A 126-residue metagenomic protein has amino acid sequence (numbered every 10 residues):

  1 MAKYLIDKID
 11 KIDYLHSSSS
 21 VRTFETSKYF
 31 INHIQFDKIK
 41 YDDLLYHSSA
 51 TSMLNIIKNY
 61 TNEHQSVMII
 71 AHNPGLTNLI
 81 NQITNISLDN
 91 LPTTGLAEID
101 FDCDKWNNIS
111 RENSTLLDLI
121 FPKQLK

Functional and structural regions predicted by a protein language model:
M1-K11, H33, E63-H64, T77 (+1 more regions): An N-terminal RHG(E/S)-centered segment typical of histidine phosphatases
M1-L44, S48, N90-L91, K126: Active-site-proximal alpha-helix that buttresses catalytic centers in soluble enzyme cores
H16, Q65-A71: Beta-strand elements within well-structured catalytic alpha/beta cores of enzymes that handle phosphate/sulfate esters
T26-F30, M53, L79-I80: Hydrophobic packing residues within well-ordered alpha-helices of enzyme cores
L45-I57: Short alpha-helix plus adjacent loop in nuclease-associated cores
Y60-E63, N73-T94: Non-DNA-binding regulatory cores of transcription-related proteins, predominantly C-terminal effector-binding
S87-L117: Domain-level recognition of soluble alpha/beta enzyme cores, biased toward histidine phosphatases/phosphomutases
